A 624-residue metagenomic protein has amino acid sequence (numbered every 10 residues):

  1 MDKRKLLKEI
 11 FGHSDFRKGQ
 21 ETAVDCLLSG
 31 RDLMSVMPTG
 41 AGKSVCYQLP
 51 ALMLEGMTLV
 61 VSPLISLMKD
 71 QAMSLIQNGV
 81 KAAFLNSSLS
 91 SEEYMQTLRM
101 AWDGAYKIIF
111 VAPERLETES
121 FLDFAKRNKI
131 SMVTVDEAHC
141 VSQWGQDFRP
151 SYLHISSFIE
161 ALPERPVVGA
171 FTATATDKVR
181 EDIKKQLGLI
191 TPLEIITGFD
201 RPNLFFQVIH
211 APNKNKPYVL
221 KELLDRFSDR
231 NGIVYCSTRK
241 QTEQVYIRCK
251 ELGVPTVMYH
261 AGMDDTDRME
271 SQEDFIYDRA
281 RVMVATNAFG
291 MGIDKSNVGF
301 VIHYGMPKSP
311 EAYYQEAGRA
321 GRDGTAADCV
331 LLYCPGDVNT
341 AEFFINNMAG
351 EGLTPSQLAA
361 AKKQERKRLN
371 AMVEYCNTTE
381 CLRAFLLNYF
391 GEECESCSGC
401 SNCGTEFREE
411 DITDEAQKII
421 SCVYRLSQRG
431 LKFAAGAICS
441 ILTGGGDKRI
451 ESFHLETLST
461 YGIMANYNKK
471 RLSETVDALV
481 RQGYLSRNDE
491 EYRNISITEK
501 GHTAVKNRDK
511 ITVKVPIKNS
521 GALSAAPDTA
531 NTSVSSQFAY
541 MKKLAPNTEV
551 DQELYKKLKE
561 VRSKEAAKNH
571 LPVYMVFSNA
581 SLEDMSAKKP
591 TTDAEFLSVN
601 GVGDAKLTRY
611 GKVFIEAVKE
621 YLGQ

Functional and structural regions predicted by a protein language model:
M1-I10, S14, K18, T22-S44 (+4 more regions): Helicase motor core with emphasis on the C-terminal RecA-like subdomain
M1-K3, L353-P355, Q364-R366, L382-A384 (+1 more regions): Accessory DNA-binding and partner-docking regions appended to nucleic-acid-acting proteins, especially the terminal
D15, P163, T378, R429-G430 (+1 more regions): Helix-turn-helix/winged-helix DNA-binding modules
L27, L224, F275, C376 (+2 more regions): Short helix-to-turn junction characteristic of helix-turn-helix DNA-binding domains, especially the helix
A360-F390: Short, charged low-complexity linear segments at domain edges
